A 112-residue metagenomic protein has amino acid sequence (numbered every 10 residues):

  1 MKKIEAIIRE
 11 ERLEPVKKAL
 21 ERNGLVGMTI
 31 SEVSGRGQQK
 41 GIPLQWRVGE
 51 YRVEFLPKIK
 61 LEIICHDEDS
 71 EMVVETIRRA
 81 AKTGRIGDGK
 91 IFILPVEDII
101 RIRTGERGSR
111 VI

Functional and structural regions predicted by a protein language model:
M1-I112: Positively charged, small/polar-rich N-terminal and surface patches that mediate targeting and assembly and bind
